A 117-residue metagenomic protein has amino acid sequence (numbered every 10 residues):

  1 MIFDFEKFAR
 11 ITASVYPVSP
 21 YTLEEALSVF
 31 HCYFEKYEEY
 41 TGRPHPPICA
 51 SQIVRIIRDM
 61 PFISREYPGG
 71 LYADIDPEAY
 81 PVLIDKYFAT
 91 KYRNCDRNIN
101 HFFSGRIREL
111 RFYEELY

Functional and structural regions predicted by a protein language model:
M1-Y117: Append "and, occasionally, other polyanion-binding protein interfaces
